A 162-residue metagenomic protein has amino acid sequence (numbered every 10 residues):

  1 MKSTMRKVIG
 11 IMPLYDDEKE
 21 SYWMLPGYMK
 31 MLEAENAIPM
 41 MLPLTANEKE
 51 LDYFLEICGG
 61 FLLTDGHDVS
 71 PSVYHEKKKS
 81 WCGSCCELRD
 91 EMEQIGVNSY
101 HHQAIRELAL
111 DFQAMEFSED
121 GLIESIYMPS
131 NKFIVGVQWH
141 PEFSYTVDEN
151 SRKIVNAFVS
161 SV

Functional and structural regions predicted by a protein language model:
M1-M92, G96, H102, R106-S130 (+1 more regions): N-terminal beta1-alpha1 cap of cysteine-dependent amidohydrolase-like domains
V135-Q138: Active-site-proximal beta-strand elements of phosphoester/diester hydrolases
